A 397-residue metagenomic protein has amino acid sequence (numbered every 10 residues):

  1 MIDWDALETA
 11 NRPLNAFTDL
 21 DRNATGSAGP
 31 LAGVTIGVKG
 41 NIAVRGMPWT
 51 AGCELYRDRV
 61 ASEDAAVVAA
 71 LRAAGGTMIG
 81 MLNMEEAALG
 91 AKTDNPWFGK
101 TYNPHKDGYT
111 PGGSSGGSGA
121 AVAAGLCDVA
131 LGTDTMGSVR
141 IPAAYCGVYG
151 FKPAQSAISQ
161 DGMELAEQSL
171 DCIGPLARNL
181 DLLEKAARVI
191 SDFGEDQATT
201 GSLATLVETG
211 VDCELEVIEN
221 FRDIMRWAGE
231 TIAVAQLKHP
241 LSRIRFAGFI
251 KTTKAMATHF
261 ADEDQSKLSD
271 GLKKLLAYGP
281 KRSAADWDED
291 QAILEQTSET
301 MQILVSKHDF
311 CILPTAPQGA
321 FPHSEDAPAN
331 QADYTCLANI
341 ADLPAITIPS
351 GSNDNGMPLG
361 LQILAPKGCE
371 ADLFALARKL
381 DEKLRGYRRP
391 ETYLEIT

Functional and structural regions predicted by a protein language model:
M1-V60, A65, A87-G90, R389-T397: Short, well-ordered alpha-helical
A16-L20, A24, Y149-R222, Y387-T397: A short helix-breaking turn/cap at a secondary-structure junction
L31-A51, I250-E295, Q302, P349-P358: Short helix-loop capping/hinge segments that flank enzyme active sites or metal/cofactor-binding pockets
I36, R45-P48, R188-I250, Y278-K281 (+1 more regions): Gly/Ser-rich, acidic/histidine-flanked active-site/gating loops
K39, A73, E184, I190 (+1 more regions): Glycine-rich, small-residue loops and helix-cap segments that act as flexible hinges at active-site edges
L55-R59, D171-R178, Y278-R282, I363-L364: Short, well-ordered beta-strand elements within core beta-sheets of diverse protein domains
D64-A65, A69-A187, N339, P344-S350 (+1 more regions): Short glycine/serine-rich loop segments
V217-Q236, F260-K267, W287-H308: Acyltransferase
